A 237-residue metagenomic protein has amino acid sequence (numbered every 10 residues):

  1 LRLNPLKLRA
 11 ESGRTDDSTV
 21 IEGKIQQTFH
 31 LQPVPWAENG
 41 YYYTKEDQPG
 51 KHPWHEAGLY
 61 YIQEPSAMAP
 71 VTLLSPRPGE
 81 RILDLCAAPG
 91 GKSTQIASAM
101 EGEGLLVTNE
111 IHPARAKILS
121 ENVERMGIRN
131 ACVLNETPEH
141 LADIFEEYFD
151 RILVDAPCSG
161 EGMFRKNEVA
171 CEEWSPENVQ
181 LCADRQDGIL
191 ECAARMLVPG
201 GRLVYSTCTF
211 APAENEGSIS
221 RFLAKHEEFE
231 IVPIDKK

Functional and structural regions predicted by a protein language model:
L1-K237: S-adenosylmethionine
